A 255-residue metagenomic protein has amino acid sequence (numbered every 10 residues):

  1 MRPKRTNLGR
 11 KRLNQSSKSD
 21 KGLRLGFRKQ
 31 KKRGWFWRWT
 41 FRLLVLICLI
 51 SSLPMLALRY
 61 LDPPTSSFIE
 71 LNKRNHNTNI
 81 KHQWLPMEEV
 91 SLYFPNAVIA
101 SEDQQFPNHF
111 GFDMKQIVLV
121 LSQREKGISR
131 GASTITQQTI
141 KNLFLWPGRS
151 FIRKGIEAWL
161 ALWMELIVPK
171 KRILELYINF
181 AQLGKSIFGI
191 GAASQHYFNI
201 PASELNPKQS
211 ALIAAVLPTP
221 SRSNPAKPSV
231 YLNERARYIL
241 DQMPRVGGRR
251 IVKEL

Functional and structural regions predicted by a protein language model:
M1-L255: Juxtamembrane regions of bacterial inner-membrane/periplasmic proteins, predominantly the peptidoglycan biogenesis
